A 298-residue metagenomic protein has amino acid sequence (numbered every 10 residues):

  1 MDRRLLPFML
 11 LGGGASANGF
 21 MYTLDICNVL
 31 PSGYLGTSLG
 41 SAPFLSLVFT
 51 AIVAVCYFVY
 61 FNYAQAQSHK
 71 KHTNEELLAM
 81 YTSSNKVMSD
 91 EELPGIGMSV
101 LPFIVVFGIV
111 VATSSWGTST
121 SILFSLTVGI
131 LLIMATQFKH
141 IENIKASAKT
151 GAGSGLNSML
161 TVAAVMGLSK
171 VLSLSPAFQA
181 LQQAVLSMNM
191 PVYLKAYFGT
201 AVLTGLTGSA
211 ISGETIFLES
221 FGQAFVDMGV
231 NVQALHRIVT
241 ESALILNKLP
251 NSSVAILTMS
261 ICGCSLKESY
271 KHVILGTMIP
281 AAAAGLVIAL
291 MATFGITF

Functional and structural regions predicted by a protein language model:
M1-L6, A152-S158, Q182-G199, F225-L235: Membrane-interfacial loop-to-helix junctions in multi-pass transporters
R3, L30-K86, S242-F298: Juxtamembrane and boundary regions of transmembrane helices in multi-pass small-molecule transporters and channels
F8-G19, S46-A51, N189, F198-V202 (+3 more regions): Transmembrane helix-bundle signature of multi-pass membrane transporters/permeases
A17-L24, N157, S169-S175, T204-F217 (+1 more regions): Short helix-coil transition sites and intra-membrane helix breaks within transmembrane domains of multi-pass
P43-L47, V100-L101, L123, T127 (+5 more regions): Hydrophobic alpha-helical transmembrane segments
F44-S147, I296-F298: Long, contiguous bundles of hydrophobic transmembrane helices that form the permeation core of multi-pass
S119-Q179, Y193, Y197, V202: Core transmembrane alpha-helical segments of multi-pass membrane transporters/permeases
A163-V165, M188-V232, T240-L244: Hydrophobic alpha-helical transmembrane segments of multi-pass integral membrane proteins, predominantly secondary
